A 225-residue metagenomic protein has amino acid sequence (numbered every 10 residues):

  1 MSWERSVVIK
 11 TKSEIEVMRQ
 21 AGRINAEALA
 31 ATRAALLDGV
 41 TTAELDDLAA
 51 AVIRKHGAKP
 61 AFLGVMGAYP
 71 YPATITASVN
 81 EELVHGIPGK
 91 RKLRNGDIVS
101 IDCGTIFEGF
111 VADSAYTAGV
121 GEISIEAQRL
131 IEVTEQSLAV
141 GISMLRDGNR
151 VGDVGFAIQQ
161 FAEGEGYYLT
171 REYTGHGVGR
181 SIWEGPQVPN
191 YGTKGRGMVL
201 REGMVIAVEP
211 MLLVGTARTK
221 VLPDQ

Functional and structural regions predicted by a protein language model:
M1-Q225: Active-site neighborhoods and metal-handling regions in enzymes and metal-associated proteins
